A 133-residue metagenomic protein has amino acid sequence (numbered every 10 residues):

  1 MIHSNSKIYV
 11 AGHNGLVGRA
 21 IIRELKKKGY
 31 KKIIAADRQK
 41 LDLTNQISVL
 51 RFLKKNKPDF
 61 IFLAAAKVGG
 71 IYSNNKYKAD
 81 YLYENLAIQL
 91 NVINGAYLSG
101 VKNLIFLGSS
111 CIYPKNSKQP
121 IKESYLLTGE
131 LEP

Functional and structural regions predicted by a protein language model:
I2-K28: N-terminal Rossmann NAD(P)H-binding glycine-rich loop of SDR-like oxidoreductase domains
K7, K31-K32, K102-N103: Residues at the starts of beta-strands that form the adenosine-phosphate
A11, A36, I61-K67, L104-S109: SDR active-site strand-loop-helix element
R23-K27, K54, N94-L98: Short, well-ordered alpha-helices that flank and scaffold nucleotide-derived cofactor binding pockets
K26-F52: Adenosine-cofactor binding site in Rossmann-like domains, unifying the SAM/SAH pocket of S-adenosylmethionine-dependent
Q46-L86, L98: NAD(P)H-binding glycine-rich loop region in Rossmannoid oxidoreductase-like domains and their noncatalytic homologs
K76-N94, L98, K102-N103, C111-P133: Catalytic helix-loop patch of NAD(P)-dependent Rossmann-fold dehydrogenases
